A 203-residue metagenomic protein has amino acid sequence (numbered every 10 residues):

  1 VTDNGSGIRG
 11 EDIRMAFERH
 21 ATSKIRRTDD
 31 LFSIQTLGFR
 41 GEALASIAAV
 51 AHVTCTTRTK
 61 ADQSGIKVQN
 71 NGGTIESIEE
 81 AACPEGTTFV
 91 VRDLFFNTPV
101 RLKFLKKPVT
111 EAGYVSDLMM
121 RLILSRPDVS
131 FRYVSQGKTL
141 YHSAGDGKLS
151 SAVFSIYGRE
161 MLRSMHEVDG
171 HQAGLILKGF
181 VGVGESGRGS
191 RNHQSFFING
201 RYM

Functional and structural regions predicted by a protein language model:
V1-M203: N-terminal phosphate-binding caps/lids of nucleotide- and nucleic-acid-binding domains
